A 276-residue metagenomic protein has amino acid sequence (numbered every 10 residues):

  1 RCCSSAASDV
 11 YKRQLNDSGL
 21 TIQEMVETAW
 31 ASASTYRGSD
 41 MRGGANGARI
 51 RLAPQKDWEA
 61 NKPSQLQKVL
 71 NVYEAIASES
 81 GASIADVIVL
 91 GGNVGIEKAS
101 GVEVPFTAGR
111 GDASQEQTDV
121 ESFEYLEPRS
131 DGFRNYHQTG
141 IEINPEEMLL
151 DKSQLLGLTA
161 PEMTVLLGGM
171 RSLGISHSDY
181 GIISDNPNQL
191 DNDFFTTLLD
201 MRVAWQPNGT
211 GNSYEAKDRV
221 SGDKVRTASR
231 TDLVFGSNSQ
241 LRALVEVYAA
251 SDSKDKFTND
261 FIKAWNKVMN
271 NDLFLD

Functional and structural regions predicted by a protein language model:
R1, S8-D276: Long, well-ordered alpha/beta core segments of mature domains
